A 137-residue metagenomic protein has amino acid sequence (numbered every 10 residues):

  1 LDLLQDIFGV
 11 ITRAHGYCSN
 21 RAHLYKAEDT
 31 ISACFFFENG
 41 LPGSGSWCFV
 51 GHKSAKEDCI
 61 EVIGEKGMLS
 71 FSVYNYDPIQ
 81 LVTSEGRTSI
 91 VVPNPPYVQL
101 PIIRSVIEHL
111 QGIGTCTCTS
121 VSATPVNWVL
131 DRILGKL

Functional and structural regions predicted by a protein language model:
L1-Y76, I103-I113: Contiguous beta-strand/loop segments that form the cofactor/metal-binding neighborhood of enzyme cores
D2, Y97, V121-T124: A generic "alpha-helical surface" signal
I7, V98-I102, V126: Hydrophobic/aromatic residues within well-ordered alpha-helical segments
K26, V82-S84, V129-D131: Short secondary-structure transition/capping segments
F35-N39, L81-G86: Short acidic, glycine-rich loop/turn motifs
E38, S105-L137: C-terminal helix-rich "cap/oligomerization" subdomain common to oxidoreductases
T88-V92: Generic detection of short hydrophobic beta-strand segments and adjacent strand-loop junctions
P93-R104, C118: Active-site loop of classical SDR/Rossmann-like NAD(P)-dependent oxidoreductases, centered on the catalytic Tyr-X3-Lys
